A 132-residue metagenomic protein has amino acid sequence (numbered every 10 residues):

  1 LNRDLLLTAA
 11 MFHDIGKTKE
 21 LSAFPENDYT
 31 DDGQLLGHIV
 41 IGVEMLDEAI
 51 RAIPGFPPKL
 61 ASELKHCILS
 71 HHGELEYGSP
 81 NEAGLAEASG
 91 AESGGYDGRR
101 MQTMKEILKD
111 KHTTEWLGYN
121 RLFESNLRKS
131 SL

Functional and structural regions predicted by a protein language model:
L1-D110: Divalent metal-dependent catalytic cores for phosphoryl transfer on phosphate-bearing substrates
E92, K109-S125, S130-L132: N-terminal intrinsically disordered, cationic/polar leader segments that include organellar targeting peptides
